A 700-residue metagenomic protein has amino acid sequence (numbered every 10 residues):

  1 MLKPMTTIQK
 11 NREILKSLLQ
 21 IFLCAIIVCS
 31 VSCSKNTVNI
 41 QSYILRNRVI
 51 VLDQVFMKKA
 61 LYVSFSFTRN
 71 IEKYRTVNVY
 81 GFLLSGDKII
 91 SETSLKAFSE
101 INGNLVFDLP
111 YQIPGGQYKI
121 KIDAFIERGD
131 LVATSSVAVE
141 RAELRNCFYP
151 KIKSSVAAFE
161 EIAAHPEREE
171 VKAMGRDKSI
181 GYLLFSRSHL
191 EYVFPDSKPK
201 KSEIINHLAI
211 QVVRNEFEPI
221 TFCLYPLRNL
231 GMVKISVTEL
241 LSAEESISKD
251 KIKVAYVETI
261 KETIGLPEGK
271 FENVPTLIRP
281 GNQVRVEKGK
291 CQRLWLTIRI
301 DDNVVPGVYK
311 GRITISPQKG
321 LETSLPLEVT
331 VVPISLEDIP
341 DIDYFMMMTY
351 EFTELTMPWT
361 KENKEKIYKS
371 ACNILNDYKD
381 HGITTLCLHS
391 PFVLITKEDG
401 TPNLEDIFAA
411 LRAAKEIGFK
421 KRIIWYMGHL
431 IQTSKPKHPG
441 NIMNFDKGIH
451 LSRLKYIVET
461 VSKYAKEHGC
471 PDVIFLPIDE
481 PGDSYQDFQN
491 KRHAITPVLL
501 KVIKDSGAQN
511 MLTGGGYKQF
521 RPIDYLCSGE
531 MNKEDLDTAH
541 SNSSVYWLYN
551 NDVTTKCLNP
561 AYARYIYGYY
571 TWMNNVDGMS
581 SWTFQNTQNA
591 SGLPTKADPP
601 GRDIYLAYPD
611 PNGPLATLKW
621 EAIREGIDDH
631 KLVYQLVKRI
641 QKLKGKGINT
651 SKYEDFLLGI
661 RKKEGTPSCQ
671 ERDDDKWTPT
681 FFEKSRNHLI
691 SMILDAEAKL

Functional and structural regions predicted by a protein language model:
M1-L15: N-terminal secretory signal peptides that target proteins for export/translocation
Q20-S30: Bacterial N-terminal signal peptides
C33-F392, R686-L700: Mature N-terminal, pre-catalytic/accessory segment of carbohydrate-active enzymes
R214, V305, S370, E405-D406 (+3 more regions): Short, glycine/acidic-rich beta->alpha junctions
Y225, L241, E272-V274, P280-Q283 (+5 more regions): Aromatic-lined carbohydrate-binding surfaces of glycoside hydrolases
L454-D487, L500-G515, S591-L700: Catalytic domains of carbohydrate-active enzymes that cleave complex glycans
F520, Y525-P594: Catalytic-core region of carbohydrate-active enzymes that cleave or remodel glycosidic bonds
